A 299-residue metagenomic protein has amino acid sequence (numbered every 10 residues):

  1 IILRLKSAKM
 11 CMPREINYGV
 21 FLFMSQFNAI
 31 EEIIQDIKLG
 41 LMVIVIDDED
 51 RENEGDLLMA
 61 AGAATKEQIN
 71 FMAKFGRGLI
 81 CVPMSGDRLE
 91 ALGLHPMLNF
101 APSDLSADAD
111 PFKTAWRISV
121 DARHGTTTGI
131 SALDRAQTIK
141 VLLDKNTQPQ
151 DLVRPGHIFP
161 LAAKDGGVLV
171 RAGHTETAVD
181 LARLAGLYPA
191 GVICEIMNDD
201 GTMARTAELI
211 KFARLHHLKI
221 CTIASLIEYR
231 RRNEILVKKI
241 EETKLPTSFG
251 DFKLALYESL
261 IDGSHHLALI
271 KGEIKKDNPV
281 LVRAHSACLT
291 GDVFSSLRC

Functional and structural regions predicted by a protein language model:
F23-C299: Catalytic domains of riboflavin
